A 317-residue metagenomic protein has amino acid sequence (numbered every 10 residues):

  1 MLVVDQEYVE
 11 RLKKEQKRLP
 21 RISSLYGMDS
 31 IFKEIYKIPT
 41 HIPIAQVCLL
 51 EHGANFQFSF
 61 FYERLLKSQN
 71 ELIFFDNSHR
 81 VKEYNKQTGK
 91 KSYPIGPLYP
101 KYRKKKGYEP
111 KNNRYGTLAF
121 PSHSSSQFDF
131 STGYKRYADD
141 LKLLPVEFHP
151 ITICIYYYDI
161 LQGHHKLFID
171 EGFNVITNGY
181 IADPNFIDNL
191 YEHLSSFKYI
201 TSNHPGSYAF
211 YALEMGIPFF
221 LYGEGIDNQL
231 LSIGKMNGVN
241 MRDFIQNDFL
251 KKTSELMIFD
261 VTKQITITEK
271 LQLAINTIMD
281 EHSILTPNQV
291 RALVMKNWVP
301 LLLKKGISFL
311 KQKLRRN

Functional and structural regions predicted by a protein language model:
M1-T88, P100-R103: Active-site and donor-binding regions of nucleotide-sugar-utilizing enzymes
K67-I73, P150-I151, S196-Y199: Short active-site oxyanion
F74-N77, F120-S122, I153-Y157, N178-G179 (+2 more regions): Short His-Asn-centered micro-motif
G96-Y102, S124, N178-P184, G223-Q229: Short, acidic/turn-prone active-site loops that include or flank metal/cofactor- and phosphate-binding residues
K101-Y102, K106-H164: Conserved catalytic-core segment of nucleotide-activated headgroup transferases in glycan assembly
Y102-E109, F128-F130, P184-L190, N228-N237: Short, charged, surface-exposed secondary-structure boundary motifs
I160, H164-M215, F219: Donor nucleotide-activated moiety binding/catalytic core segment of transferases that use nucleotide-activated donors
I233-N317: Leloir-type glycosyltransferase catalytic cores
